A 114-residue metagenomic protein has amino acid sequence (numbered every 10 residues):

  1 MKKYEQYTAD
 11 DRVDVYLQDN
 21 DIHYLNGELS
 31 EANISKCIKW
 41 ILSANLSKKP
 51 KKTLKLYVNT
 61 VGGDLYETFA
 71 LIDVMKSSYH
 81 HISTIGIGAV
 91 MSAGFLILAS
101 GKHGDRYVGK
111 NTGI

Functional and structural regions predicted by a protein language model:
M1-I114: Terminal-region recognition feature
